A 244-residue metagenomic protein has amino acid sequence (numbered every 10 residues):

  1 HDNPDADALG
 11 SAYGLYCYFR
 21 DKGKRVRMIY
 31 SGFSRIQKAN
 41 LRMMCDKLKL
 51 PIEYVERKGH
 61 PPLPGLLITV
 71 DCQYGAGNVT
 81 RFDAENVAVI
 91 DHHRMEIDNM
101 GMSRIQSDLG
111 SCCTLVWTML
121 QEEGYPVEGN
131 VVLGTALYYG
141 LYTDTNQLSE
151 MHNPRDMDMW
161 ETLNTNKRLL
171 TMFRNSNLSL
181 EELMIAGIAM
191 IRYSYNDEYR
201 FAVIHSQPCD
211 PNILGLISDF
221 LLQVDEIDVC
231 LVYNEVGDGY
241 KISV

Functional and structural regions predicted by a protein language model:
H1-P4, S103: Glycine-rich phosphate-binding "P-loop"
D2, G10-G32, I36-L41, L63-P64 (+1 more regions): Hydrophobic helix-and-loop "lid/oligomerization" segment in the mid-to-C-terminal part of catalytic domains
P4, A8, C72-Y74, R94 (+1 more regions): Short, glycine/acidic-enriched loop or turn micro-motifs at the edges of active sites
D5, L15, I68, D91 (+3 more regions): Divalent metal-coordination and catalytic microenvironments
D7-C17, S111-T118: Short amphipathic alpha-helical face segments that pack within enzyme cores and frequently flank/anchor catalytic
A12-G14, M43, R81-E85, M102-I105 (+1 more regions): Short, glycine/charged-enriched secondary-structure capping and boundary segments
D46, P51-M102: Active-site cofactor/cluster-binding pocket
H92-E161: Short alpha-helices
